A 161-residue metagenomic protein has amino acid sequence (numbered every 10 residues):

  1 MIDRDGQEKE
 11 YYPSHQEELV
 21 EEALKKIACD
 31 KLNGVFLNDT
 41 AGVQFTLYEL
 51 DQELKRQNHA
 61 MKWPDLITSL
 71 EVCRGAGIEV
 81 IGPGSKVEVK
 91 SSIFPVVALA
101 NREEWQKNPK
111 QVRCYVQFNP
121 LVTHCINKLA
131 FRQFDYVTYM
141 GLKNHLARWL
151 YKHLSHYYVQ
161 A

Functional and structural regions predicted by a protein language model:
M1-A161: Charged, alpha-helix-forming regions
